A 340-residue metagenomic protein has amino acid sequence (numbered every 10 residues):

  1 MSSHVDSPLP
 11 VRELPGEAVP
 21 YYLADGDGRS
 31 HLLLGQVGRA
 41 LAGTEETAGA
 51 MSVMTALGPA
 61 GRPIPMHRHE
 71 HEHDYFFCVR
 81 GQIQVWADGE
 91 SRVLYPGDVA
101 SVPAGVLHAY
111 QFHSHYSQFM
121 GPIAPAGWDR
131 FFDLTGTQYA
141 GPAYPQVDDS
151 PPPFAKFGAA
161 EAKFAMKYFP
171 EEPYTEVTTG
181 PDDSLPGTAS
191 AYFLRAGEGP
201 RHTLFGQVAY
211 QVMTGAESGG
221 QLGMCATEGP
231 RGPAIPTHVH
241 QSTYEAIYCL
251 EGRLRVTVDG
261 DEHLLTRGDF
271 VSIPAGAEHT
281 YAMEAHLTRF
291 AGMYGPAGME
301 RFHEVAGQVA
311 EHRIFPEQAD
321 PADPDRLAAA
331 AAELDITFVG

Functional and structural regions predicted by a protein language model:
M1-A50, P145-Q221, E317-G340: A short, N-terminal "cap"/entry segment at the start of jelly-roll beta-barrel domains of the cupin/DSBH fold
A24, G35-L41, M54-H69, G206-V212 (+1 more regions): Conserved short histidine dyad/triad with adjacent acidic residue
A24-D25, E46, A50, Y75 (+4 more regions): Short acidic-glycine-tyrosine-enriched beta hairpin
L34, W86-D88, H113, F205-G206 (+2 more regions): Short strand-coil-strand connectors
E45, R62-I64, E70, Q82-I83 (+7 more regions): Hydrophobic small-molecule pocket/channel-lining residues, especially in calycin-type beta-barrels
T47, Q84, P96, A104-D129 (+3 more regions): Ligand-binding loop in jelly-roll beta-barrel domains
H71-I83, D88-G89, R231, S242-R255 (+1 more regions): Glycine- and acidic-residue-biased ligand/ion/polar-headgroup-sensing regions
Q118, A124-M166, H286-A328: A contiguous, mid-protein "functional segment" used to position or interact with cofactors/ions or partner subunits
